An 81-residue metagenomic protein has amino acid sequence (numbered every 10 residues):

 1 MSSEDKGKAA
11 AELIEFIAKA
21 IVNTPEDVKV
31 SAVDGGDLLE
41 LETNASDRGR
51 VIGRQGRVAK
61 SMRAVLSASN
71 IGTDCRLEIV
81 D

Functional and structural regions predicted by a protein language model:
M1-R48, S61, V65-D81: RNA-contacting regions in translation and RNA-metabolism proteins, encompassing KH/S1 modules where present
